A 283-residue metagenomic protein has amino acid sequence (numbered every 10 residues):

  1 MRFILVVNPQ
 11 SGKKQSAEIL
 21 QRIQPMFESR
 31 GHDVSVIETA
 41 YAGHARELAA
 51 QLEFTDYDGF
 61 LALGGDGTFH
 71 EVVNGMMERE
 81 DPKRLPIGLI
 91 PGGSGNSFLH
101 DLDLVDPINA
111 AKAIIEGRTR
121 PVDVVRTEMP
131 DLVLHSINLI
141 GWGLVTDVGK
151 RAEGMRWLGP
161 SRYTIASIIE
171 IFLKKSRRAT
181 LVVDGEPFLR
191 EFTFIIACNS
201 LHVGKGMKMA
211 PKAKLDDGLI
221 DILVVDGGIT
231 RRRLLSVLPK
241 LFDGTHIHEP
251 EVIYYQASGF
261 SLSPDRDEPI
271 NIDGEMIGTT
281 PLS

Functional and structural regions predicted by a protein language model:
M1-F60, N109: ATP/NTP phosphate-donor binding region
P9, L63-G65, I90-G93: Glycine-rich beta-strand-to-loop/alpha-helix junction loops that act as flexible
R30, T39, F54, E78-T193: Catalytic core of DAGKc-family lipid kinases
A45, G67-V72, S97, V122: Short glycine/serine/threonine-rich phosphate/pyrophosphate-binding segments that cradle anionic phosphate groups
T68-P82: Short Gly/Thr/Asp-enriched flexible loops that form oxyanion-binding sites at enzyme active sites
G141, I196-A210, M276: Glycine-rich phosphate/pyrophosphate-binding beta-alpha loops
R156-R162, G206, P211-R232: Gly/Ser/Thr-rich active-site loops/lids in small-molecule metabolic enzymes that frequently grip phosphoryl groups
V183, L189, K214, V224-S283: ATP/nucleoside-binding phosphotransfer catalytic cores, i.e., glycine-rich phosphate-binding loops
